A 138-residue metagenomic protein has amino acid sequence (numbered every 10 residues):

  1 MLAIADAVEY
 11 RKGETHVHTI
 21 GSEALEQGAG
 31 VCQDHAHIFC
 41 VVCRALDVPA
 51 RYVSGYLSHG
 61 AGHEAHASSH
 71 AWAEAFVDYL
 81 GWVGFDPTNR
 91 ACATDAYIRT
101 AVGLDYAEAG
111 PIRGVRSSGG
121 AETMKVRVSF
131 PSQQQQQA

Functional and structural regions predicted by a protein language model:
M1-G30, Y106, S118-Q136: Secondary-structure boundary elements
L2, D34-S118: Hydrophobic/aromatic-rich core segments of domains that either
I38, D78, S129-P131, Q137-A138: Short amphipathic alpha-helical "recognition" segments used for binding
